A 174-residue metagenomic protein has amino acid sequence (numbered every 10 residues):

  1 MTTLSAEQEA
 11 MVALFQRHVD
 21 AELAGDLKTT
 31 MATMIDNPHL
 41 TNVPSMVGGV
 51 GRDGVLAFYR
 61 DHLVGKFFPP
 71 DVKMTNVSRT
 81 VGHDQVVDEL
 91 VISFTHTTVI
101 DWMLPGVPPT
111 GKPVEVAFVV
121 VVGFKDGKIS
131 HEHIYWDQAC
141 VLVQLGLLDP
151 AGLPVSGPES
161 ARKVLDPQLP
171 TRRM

Functional and structural regions predicted by a protein language model:
M1-M174: C-terminal and inter-domain tail/linker signature
